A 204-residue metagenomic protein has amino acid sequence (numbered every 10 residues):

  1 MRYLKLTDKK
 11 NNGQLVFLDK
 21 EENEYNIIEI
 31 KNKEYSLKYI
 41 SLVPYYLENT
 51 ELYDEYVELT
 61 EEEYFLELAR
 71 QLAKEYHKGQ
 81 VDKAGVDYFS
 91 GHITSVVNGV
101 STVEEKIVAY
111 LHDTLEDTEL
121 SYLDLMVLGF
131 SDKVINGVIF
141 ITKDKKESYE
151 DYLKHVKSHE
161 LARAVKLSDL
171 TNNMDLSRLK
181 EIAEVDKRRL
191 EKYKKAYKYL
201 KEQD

Functional and structural regions predicted by a protein language model:
R2-K9: A short beta-strand micro-motif
K5, L52, E58-L59: Residue-level detector of beta-propeller blades
K9-N12, N32: Glycine-centered tight beta-turn/hairpin loop motif at sheet-sheet or coil-to-beta transitions
N12-L15, D82-K83: Short N-terminal binding/cap micro-motifs at the start of the first secondary-structure element
V16-Y53, E105: Acidic, low-complexity, intrinsically disordered interaction modules
T60-D204: Active-site helical microenvironments for divalent-metal-assisted chemistry
